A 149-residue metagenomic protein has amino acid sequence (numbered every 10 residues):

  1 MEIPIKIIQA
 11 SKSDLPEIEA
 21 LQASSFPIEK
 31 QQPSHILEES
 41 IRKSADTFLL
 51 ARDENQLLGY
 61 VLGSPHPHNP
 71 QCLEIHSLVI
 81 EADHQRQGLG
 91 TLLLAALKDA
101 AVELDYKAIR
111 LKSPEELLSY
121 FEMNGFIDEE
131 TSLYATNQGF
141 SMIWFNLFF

Functional and structural regions predicted by a protein language model:
M1-S13, L147-F149: Conserved N-terminal entry element of GNAT/NAT acetyltransferase domains
K12-S13, E19-H76, E81: Acetyl-CoA-dependent GNAT
R52-E54, F145-F148: Active-site beta-strand termini and strand-to-loop segments that position acidic
I80, R86-D99: Conserved acetyl-CoA-binding loop-helix of GNAT-fold acetyltransferases
L93, L117-Y120: Conserved short alpha-helix immediately C-terminal to the canonical SAM/SAH-binding motif I of Rossmann-like
A101-S113: Conserved GNAT acetyl-CoA-binding A-motif
K112, I127-W144: Conserved catalytic-core motifs of GNAT/GCN5-like acyltransferases
F121-E122, F126: Conserved active-site tyrosine of GNAT-family acetyltransferases
